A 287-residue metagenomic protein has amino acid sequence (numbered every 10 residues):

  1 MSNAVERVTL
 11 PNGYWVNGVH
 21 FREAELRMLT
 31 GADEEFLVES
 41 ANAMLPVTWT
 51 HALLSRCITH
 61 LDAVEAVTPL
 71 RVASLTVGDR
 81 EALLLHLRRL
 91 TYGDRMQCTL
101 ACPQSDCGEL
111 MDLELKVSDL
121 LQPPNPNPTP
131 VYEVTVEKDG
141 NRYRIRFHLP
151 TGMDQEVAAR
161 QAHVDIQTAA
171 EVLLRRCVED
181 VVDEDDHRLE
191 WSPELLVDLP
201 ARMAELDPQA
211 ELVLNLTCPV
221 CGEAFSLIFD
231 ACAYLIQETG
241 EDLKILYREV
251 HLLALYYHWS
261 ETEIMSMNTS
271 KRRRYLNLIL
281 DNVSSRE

Functional and structural regions predicted by a protein language model:
M1-E287: Long C-terminal interaction/binding lobes of large macromolecular proteins
